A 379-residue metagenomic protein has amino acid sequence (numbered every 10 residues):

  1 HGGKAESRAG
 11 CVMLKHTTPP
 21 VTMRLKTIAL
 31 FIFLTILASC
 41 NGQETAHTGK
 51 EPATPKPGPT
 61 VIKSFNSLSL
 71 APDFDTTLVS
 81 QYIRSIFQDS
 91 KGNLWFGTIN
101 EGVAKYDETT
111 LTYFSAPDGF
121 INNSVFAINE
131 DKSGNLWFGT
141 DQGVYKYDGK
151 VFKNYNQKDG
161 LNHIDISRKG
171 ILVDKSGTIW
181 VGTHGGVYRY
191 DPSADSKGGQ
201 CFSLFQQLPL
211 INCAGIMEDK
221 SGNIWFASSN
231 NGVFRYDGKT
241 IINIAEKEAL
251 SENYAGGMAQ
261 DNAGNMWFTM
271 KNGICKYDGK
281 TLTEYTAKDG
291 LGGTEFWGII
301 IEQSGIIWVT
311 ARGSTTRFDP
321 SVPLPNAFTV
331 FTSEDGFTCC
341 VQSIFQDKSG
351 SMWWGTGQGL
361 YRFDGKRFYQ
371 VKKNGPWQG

Functional and structural regions predicted by a protein language model:
H1-G379: Carboxylate-rich, polar loop motifs that coordinate divalent cations or form catalytic acidic clusters
